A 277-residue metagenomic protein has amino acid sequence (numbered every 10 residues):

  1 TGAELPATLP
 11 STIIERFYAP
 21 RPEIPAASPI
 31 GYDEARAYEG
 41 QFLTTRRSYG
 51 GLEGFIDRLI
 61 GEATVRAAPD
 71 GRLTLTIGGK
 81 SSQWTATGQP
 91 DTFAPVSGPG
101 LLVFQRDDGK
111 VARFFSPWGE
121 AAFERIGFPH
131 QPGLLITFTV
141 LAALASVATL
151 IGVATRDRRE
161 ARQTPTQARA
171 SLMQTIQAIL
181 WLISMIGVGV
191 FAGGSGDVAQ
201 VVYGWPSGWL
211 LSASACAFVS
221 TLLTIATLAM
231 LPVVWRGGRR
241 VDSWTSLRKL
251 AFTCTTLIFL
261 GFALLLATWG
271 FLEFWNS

Functional and structural regions predicted by a protein language model:
T1-R58, T64-P69, T74-R162: Catalytic loop of the DD-peptidase/beta-lactamase superfamily, centered on the K-T-G motif and neighboring
P129, V202-C216: Membrane-interface segments at the starts/ends of alpha-helical transmembrane spans
A142-T149, C216-V233: Hydrophobic cores of alpha-helical transmembrane segments in multi-pass inner/ER membrane proteins, independent
A145-L182, G237-S246: Juxtamembrane interface at the cytosolic side of transmembrane helices
T164-I186, L211-S220, R248-A263: Transmembrane alpha-helical segments of multi-pass membrane proteins
I186-Q200, F271: Membrane-helix interface motif
T227-T256: Membrane-helix boundary connector in multi-pass membrane proteins
L264-S277: Juxtamembrane boundary at the C-terminal end of a transmembrane helix
